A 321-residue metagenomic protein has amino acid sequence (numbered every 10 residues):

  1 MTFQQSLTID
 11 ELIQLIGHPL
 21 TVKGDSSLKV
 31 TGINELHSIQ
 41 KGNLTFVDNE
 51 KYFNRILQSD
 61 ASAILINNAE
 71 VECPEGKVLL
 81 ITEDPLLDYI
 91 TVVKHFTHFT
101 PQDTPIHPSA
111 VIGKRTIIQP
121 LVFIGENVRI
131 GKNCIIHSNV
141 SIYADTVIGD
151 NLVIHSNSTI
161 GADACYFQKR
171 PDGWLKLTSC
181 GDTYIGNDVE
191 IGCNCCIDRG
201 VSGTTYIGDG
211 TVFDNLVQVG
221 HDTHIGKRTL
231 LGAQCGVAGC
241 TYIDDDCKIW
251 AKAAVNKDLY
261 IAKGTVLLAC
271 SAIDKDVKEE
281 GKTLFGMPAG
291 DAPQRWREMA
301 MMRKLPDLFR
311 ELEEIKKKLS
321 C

Functional and structural regions predicted by a protein language model:
M1-T104, P108, N151, N157-S158 (+4 more regions): Terminal amphipathic alpha-helical/low-complexity segments used for targeting or macromolecular assembly
F46, P105-D291: Structural signal for interior beta-strand "rungs" in well-ordered beta-sheet cores of soluble enzyme domains
